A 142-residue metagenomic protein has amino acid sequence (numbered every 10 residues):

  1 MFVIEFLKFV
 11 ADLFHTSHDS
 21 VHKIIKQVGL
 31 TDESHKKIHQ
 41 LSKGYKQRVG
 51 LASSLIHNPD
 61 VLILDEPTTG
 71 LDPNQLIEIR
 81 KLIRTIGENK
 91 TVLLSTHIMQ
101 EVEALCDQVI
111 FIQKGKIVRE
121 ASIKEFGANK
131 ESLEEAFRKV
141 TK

Functional and structural regions predicted by a protein language model:
K8, D12, T16-E33: Conserved ABC ATPase "signature" region
L51: Hydrophobic anchor residue at the start of the ABC signature
I56-D60: A short, proline-enriched helix->beta-strand linker immediately N-terminal to the Walker B motif in ABC-type P-loop
L62-E66: Catalytic Walker B motif of ABC-type/P-loop ATPase nucleotide-binding domains
V102-A104: A short, surface-exposed alpha-helical micro-motif characterized by mixed small hydrophobic and charged/polar residues
E120-A121: ABC ATPase "signature
